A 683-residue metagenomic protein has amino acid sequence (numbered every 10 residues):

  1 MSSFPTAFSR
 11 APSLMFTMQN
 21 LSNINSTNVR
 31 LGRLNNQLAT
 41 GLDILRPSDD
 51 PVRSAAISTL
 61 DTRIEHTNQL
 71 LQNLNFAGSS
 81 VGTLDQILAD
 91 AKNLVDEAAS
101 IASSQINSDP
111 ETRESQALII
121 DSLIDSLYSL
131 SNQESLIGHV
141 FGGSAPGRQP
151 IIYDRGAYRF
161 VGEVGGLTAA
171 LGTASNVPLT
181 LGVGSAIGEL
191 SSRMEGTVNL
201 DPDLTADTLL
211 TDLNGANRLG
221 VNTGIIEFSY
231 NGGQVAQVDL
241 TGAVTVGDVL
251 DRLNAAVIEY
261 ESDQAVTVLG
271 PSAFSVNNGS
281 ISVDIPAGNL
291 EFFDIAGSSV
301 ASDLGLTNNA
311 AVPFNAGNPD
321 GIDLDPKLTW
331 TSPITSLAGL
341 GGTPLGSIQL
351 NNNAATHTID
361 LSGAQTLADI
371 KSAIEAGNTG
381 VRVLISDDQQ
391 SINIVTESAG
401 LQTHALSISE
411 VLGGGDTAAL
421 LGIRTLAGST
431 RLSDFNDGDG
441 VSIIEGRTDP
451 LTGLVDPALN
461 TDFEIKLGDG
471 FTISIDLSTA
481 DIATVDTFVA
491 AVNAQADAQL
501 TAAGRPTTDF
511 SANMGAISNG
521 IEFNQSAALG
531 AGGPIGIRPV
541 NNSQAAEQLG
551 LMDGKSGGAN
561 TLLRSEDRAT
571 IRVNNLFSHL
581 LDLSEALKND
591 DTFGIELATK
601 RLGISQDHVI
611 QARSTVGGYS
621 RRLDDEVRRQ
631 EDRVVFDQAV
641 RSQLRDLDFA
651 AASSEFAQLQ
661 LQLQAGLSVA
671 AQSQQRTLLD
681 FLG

Functional and structural regions predicted by a protein language model:
M1-I152, V244, D248, A255-D263 (+8 more regions): Amphipathic alpha-helical polymerization modules
S2, S135-E195: Short terminal interaction segments
A89, D96, L167, T173-D251 (+5 more regions): Threonine/glycine-rich low-complexity segments that form extended coil/beta-edge repetitive scaffolds
S135, Y230-G232, E261-N353, S386-R447 (+2 more regions): Acidic, small/polar residue-enriched beta-strand/turn segments
T168-A170, N176-P178, S282, R382-L384 (+3 more regions): Structured core elements
L250-R252, G279-S280, V300, D369-A376 (+4 more regions): Extended non-catalytic domains of envelope/secretory-pathway proteins
